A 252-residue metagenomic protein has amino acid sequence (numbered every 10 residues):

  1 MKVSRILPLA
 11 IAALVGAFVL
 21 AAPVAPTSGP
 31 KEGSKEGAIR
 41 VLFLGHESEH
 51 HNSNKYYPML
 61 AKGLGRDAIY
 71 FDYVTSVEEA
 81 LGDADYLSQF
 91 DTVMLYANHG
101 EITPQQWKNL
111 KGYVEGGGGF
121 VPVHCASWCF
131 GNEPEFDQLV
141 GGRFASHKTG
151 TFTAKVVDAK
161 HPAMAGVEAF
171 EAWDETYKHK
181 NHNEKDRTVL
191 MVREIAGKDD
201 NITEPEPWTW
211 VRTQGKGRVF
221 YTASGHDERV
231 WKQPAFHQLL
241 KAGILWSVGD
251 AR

Functional and structural regions predicted by a protein language model:
P8-A21: Bacterial N-terminal signal peptides
G29-I39, K62, R66-I69, D85 (+2 more regions): Extracellular ligand-binding/catalytic regions of CAZymes and related secreted enzymes and adhesion modules
K35, G65, G142-K216: Catalytic beta-strand/loop cores that center a nucleophilic Ser/Cys/Thr and support acyl-enzyme chemistry
G37-E47: Short beta-strand segments enriched in small/hydrophobic residues
L44, G100-V167: A glycine-rich, often tryptophan-bearing local segment used as a flexible ligand/cofactor-contacting loop or short
E47-P58: Glycine- and acidic-residue-enriched helix-capping/strand-helix junction motifs
I69-A80: A short beta-strand-loop structural module common to alpha/beta enzyme folds
D85-V93: Short acidic/histidine-rich motifs immediately flanking catalytic phosphotransfer sites in two-component signaling
